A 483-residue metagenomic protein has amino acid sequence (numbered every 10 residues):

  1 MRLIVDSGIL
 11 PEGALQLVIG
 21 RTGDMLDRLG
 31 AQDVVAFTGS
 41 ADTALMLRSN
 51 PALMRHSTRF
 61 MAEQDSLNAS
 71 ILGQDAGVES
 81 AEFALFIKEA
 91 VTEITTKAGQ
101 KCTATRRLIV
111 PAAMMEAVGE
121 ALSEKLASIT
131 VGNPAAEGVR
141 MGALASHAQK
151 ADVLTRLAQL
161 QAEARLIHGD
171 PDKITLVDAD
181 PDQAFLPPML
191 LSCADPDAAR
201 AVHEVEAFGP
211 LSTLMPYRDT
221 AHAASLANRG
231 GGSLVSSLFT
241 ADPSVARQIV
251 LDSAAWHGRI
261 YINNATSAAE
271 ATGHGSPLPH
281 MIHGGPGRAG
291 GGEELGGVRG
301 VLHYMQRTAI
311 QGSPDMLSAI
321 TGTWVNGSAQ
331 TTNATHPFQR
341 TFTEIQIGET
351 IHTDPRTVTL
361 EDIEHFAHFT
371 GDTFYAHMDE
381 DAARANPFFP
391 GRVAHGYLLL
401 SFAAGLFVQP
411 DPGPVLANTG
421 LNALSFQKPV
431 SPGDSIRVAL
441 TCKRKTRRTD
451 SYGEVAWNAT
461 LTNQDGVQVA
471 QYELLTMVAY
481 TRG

Functional and structural regions predicted by a protein language model:
L3-G8, G13-A14, A31-V34, D42-D197 (+4 more regions): ALDH superfamily catalytic-core signature
Q16-R21, T213-M215: Active-site donor-binding acidic/aromatic loop of nucleotide-activated sugar and phosphosugar transferases involved
E79, T213-R218, F239: A structural signal for short, well-ordered beta-strand elements
T175-M189, T220-G312: C-terminal core of ALDH-fold dehydrogenases
A334-A394, Y480: Catalytic strand-loop segment that frames the active site of acyl-thioester-processing enzymes
P337-I347, F426, V430-G483: HotDog/MaoC-like acyl-thioester-processing domains
A385-A394, L398-K443: Hydrophobic beta-strand-centered segment that forms part of the acyl-chain substrate-binding groove
